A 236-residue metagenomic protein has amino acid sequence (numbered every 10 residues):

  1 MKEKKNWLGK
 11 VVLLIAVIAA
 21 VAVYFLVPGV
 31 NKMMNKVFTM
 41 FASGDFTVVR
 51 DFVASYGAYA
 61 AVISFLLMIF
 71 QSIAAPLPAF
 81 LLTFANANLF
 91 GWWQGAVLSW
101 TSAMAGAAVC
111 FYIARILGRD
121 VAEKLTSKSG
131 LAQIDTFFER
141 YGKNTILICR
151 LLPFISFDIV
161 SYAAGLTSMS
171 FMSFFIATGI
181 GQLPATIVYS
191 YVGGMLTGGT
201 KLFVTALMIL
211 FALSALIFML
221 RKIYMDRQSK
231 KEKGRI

Functional and structural regions predicted by a protein language model:
K2-K10, A20-S64, M104-I159, L166-T167 (+3 more regions): Membrane-interfacial helix-loop-helix
I63, L98, I176-A177, Y189 (+1 more regions): Hydrophobic core positions of alpha-helical segments in small-molecule transporters and transporter systems
F65-Q94, F154-V160, M172, G179-V188: Transmembrane helix boundary and interhelical junction motifs in multipass membrane proteins
L67, S102, G106, I180-G181 (+1 more regions): Transmembrane alpha-helical core residues of multi-pass small-molecule transporters, especially secondary transporters
T83-F84, F111, D120, Y162 (+2 more regions): Transmembrane alpha-helix boundary and packing residues in multipass membrane permease domains and related
N88-A103, A108: Structured, soluble extracytoplasmic/luminal domains of envelope-associated proteins
W93-W100, Q133, L166-I180: Membrane-interface alpha-helices at helix entry/exit sites of multi-pass transporters
T186-V204: Extracellular/periplasmic helix-loop-helix junctions in multi-pass membrane proteins
